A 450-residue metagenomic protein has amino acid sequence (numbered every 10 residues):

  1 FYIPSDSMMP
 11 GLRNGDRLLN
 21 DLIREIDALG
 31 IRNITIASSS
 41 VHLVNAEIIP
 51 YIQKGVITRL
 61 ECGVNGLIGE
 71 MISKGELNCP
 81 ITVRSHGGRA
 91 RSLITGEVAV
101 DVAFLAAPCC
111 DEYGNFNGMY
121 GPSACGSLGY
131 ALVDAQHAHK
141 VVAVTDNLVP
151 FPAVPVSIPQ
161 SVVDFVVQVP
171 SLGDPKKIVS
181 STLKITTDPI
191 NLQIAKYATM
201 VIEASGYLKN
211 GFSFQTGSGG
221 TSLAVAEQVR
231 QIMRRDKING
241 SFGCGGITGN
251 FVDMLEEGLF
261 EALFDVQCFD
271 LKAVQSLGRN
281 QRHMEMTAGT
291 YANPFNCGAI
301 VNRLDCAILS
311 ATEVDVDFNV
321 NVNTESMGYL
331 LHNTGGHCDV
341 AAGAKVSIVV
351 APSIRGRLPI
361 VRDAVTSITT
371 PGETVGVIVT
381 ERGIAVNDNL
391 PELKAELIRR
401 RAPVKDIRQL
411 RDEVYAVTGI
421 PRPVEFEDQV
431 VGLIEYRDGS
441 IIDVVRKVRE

Functional and structural regions predicted by a protein language model:
F1-E450: Conserved alpha/beta enzyme-core scaffold
